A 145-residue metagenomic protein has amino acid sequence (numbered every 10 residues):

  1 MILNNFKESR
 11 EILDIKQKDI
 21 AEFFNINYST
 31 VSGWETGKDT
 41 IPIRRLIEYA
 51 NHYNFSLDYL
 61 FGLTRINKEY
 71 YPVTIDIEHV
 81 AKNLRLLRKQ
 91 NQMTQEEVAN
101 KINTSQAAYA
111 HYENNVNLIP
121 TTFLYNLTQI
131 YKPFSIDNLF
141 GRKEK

Functional and structural regions predicted by a protein language model:
M1-I12, K68-Q90: A short, Lys/Arg-rich alpha-helix, primarily the initiator
E11, E22, N51, K89 (+2 more regions): Alpha-helical residues within the helix-turn-helix
E11, N25, T36-K38, R65 (+3 more regions): Residue-level detection of the helix-turn-helix DNA-binding "recognition helix"
D14-G33, Q92-A110: Short alpha-helical DNA-recognition segment
R44-Y59, T122-N138: DNA major-groove recognition helix of helix-turn-helix/homeodomain DNA-binding modules
Y59-E69, N138-K145: Short amphipathic recognition helices of helix-turn-helix/homeodomain-type DNA-binding modules
